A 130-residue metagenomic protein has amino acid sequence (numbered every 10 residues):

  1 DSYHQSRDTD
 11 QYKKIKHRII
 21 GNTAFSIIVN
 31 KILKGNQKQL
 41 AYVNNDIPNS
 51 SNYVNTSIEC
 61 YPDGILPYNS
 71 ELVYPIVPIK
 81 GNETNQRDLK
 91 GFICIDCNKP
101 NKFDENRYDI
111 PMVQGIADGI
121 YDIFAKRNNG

Functional and structural regions predicted by a protein language model:
D1-N69: Regulatory sensory and allosteric helical modules in signal-transduction proteins and certain transcription factors
N36-K38, I79-D88: Short, solvent-exposed loop/turn segments that connect beta-strands within catalytic domains and beta-strand-rich
Y42, Y74, I93: A broad, low-specificity signal marking well-ordered, structured residues that form hydrophobic/aromatic
N69-N82: A short, aliphatic-rich beta-strand micro-motif
S70-L72, D88-G91: A short pocket-lining beta-strand/turn micro-motif at the edge of beta-sheets
L89-G130: Juxtadomain coupling helices with adjacent low-complexity linkers
